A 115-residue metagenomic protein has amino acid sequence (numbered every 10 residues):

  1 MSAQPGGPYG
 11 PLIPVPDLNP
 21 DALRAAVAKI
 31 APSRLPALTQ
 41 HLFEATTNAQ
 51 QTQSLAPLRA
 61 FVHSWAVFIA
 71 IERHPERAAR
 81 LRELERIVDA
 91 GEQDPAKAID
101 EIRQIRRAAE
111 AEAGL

Functional and structural regions predicted by a protein language model:
M1-Q4, A113-L115: Short, intrinsically disordered, low-complexity terminal/loop segments
S2-E44: Short terminal alpha-helical segments
L12, P16, A28-A31, Q51 (+3 more regions): Intrinsic-disorder-associated interaction segments
D21, S33-P36, A56-R59, P75 (+3 more regions): Generic alpha-helical secondary structure signal
A26, H41, A45, F61 (+3 more regions): Charge-rich, solvent-exposed alpha-helical interaction surfaces
I30, R34, A49, W65 (+5 more regions): Short, flexible helical or helix-coil boundary motifs
R34-H74: Amphipathic alpha-helical interaction modules
A78-L115: Amphipathic alpha-helical binding modules
